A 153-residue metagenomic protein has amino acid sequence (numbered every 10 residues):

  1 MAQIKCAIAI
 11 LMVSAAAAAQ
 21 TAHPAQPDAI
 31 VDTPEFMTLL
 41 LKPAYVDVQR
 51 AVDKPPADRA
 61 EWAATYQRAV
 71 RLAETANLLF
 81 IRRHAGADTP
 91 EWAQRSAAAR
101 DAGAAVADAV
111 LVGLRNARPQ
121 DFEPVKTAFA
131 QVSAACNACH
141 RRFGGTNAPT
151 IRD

Functional and structural regions predicted by a protein language model:
M1-I8: Bacterial N-terminal signal peptides that target proteins for export
S14-A19: N-terminal signal peptide c-region/cleavage motif recognized by signal peptidases
A22-D153: Sequence context surrounding c-type heme c attachment/ligation sites in exported
